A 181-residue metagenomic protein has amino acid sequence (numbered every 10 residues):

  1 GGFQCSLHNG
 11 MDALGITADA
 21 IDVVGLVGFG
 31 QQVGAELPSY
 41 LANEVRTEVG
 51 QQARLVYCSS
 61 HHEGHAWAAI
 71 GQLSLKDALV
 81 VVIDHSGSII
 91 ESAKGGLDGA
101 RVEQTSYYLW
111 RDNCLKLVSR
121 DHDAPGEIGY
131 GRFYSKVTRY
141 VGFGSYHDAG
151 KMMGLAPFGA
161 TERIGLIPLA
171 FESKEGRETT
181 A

Functional and structural regions predicted by a protein language model:
G1-A181: Short acidic/glycine-rich loops and adjacent helix/strand connectors that line catalytic pockets where negatively
